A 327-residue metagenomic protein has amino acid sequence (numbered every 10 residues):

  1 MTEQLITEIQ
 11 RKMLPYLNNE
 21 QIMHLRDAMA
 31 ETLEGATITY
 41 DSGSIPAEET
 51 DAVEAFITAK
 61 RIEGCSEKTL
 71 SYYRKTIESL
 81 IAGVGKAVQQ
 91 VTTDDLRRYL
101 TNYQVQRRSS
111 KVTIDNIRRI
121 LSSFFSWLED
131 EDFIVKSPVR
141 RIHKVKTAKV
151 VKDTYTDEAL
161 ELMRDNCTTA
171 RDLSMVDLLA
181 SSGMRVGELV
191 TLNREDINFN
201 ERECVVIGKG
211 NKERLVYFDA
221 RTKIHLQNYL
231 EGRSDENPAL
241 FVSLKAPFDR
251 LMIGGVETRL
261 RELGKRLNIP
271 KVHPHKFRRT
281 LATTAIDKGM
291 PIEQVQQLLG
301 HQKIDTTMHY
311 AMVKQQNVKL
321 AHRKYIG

Functional and structural regions predicted by a protein language model:
M1-G43: N-terminal helical hairpins
E34-S44, D51-V150: N-terminal core-binding DNA-recognition domain of tyrosine recombinases/integrases
G43, T154, K209, L299 (+1 more regions): Catalytic-site neighborhood detector that most strongly recognizes the C-terminal catalytic loop/helix of tyrosine
E78, S122, L173-G187, E203-C204 (+1 more regions): Short pre-functional
I134, K146-V150, D157-V186, G210-K212: Basic, Lys/Arg- and aromatic-enriched nucleic-acid-binding interface segment
D177, S181, R278-H301: C-terminal catalytic core of tyrosine-transesterase DNA break-rejoin enzymes
S182, T191-H225: Conserved tyrosine-mediated DNA breakage-rejoining catalytic core shared by Y-recombinases
D219-I269: Active-site/catalytic core of tyrosine-dependent DNA strand-transfer enzymes
